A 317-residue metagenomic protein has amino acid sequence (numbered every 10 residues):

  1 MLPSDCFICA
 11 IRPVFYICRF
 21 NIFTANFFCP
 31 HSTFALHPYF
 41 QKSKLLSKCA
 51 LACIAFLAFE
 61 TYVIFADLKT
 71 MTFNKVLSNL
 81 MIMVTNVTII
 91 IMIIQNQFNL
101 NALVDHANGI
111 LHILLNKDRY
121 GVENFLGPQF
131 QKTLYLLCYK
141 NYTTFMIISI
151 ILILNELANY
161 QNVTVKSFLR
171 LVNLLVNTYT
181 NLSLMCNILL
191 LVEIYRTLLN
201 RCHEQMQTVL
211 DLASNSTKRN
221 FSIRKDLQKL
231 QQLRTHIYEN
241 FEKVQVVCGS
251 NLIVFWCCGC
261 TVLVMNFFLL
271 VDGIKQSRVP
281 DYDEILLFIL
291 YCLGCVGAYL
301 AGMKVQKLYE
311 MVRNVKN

Functional and structural regions predicted by a protein language model:
M1-E310: Membrane-embedded alpha-helical segments and the immediately adjacent membrane-proximal loops of multi-pass integral
Y309-N317: C-terminal hydrophobic structural anchor segments that stabilize assembly/packing rather than catalytic chemistry
